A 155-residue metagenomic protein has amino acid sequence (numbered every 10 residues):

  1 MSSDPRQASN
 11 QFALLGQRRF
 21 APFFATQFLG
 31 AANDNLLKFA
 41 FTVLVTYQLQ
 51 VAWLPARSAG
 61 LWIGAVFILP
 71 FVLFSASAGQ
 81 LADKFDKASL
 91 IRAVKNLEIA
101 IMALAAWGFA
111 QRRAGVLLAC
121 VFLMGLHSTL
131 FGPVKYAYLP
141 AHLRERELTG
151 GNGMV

Functional and structural regions predicted by a protein language model:
S2-Q7, E147: Flexible cytoplasmic inter-helical loops of multi-pass small-molecule transporters
D4, F12-A13, L130, P140: Short secondary-structure boundary/capping segments
P5-L69: Helix-loop boundary and gating motifs at the non-cytosolic
Q17, S58, A88-R92, Q111-A114: Membrane-water interface of alpha-helical transmembrane segments
Q17, W53-L54, K84, A110-Q111 (+1 more regions): Helix-loop interface residues and adjacent transmembrane-helix termini in multi-pass membrane transporters, primarily
A21-F39, I63-I101, V116-V155: Substrate-agnostic recognition of the 12-TM MFS/MFS-like secondary transporter fold
L49-Q50, F109-R113, S128: Short helix-capping/hinge motifs at transmembrane helix termini and TM-loop junctions
L104-F109, M124: MFS-fold secondary transporters
